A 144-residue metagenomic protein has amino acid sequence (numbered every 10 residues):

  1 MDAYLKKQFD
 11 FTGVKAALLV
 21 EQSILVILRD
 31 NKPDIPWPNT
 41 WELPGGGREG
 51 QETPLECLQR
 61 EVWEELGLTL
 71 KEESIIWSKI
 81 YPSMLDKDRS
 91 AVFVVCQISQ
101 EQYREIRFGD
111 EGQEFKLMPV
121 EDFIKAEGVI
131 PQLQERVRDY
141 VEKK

Functional and structural regions predicted by a protein language model:
M1-K15: Acidic, metal-coordinating catalytic segment for phosphate/diphosphate chemistry, firing primarily on the Nudix
Q8, A16-A17, K32-P33, S83-M84 (+1 more regions): Short secondary-structure boundary/capping segments
F11, L19, P38-L43, K87-A91: Short connector loops at helix/strand junctions that flank enzyme active sites, especially segments positioning acidic
V20-Q22, K79-R104, K116, V120-D122 (+1 more regions): Active-site-adjacent beta-strand/loop module that shapes the phosphate/pyrophosphate-binding cleft
S23-E64: Conserved Nudix-box catalytic region and its N-terminal flanking loop in Nudix hydrolases and closely related
R48, F123-I124: A generic structural signal for short hydrophobic patches within well-formed alpha-helices
T69-K79: A short coil-to-beta-strand element that immediately follows conserved catalytic motifs
Y103-G109, A126-I130: Short, charged, solvent-exposed linker or helix-capping segments at domain edges/interfaces that act as flexible hinges
